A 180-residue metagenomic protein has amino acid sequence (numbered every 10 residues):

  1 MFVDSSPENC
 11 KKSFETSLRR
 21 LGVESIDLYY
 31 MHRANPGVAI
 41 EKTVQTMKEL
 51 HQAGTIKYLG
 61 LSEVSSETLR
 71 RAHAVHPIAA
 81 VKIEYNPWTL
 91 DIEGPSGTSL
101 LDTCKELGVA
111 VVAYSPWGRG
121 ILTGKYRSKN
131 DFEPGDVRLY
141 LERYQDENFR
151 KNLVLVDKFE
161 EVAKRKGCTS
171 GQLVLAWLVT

Functional and structural regions predicted by a protein language model:
M1-K11, H32-V38: Active-site mouth loops of central-metabolism enzymes
F2, L28, Y140-Y144: Short amphipathic alpha-helical segments at helix-loop
F2, R20, L101-T103: Short secondary-structure boundary/capping segments
S5-L21, S65-R71, P95-S96: Short, acidic/polar
L18-G37: Active-site groove signature of glycoside hydrolases
A34-T180: Beta/alpha (TIM)-barrel catalytic core signal, keyed to glycine-rich beta->alpha loops juxtaposed to Asp/Glu that bind
